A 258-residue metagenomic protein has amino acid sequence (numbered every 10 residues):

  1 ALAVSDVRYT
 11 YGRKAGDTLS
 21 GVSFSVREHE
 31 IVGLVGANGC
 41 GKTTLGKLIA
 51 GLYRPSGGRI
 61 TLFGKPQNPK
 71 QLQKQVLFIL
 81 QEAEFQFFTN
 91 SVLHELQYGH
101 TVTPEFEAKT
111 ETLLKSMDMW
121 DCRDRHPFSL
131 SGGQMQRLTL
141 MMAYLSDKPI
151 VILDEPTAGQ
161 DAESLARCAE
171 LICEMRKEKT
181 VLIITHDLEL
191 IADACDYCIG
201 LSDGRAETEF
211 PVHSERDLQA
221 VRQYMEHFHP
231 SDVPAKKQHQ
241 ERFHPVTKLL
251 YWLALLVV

Functional and structural regions predicted by a protein language model:
V35-A37: The feature captures the beta-strand-to-loop junction immediately N-terminal to the Walker
A50: Helix-to-loop junction immediately C-terminal to a conserved catalytic motif
G58-L72: Conserved ABC transporter NBD signature motif
E105-C122: Conserved ABC ATPase "signature" region
H126-L130: Conserved ABC ATPase signature
V151-D154: Catalytic Walker B motif of ABC-type/P-loop ATPase nucleotide-binding domains
R205-H229: Conserved beta-strand-loop-alpha-helix hinge in the C-terminal portion of ABC ATPase nucleotide-binding domains
